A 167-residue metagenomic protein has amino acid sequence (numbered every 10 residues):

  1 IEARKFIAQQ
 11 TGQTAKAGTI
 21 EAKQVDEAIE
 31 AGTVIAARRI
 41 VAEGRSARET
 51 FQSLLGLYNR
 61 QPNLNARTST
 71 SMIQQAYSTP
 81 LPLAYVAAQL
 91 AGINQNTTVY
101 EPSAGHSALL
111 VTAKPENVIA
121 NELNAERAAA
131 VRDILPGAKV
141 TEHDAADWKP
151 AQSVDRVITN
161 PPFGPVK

Functional and structural regions predicted by a protein language model:
I1-K167: Class I S-adenosyl-L-methionine-dependent methyltransferase catalytic core
